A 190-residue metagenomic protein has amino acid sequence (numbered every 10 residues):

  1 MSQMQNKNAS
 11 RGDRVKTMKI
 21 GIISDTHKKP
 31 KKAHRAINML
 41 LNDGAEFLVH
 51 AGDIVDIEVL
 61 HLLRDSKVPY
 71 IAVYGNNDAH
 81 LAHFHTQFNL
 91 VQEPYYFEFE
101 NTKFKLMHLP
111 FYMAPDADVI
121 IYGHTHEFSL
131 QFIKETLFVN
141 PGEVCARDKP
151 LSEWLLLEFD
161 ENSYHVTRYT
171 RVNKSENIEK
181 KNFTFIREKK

Functional and structural regions predicted by a protein language model:
S2-D65, A79-T86, L90-Q92, S152-E153 (+1 more regions): N-terminal active-site segment of His-dependent metallophosphoesterases
K19, K103, S175-I178: Short, mixed charged/polar active-site loops that provide acid/base catalysis or chelate metal/phosphate cofactors
S24-K28, G52-I54, G75-D78, L109-P110 (+2 more regions): Active-site metal-binding loops of divalent metal-dependent hydrolases
A33, P115-D118, K149-P150, K174-F183: A short, polar/proline- and glycine-enriched secondary-structure boundary/capping micro-motif
V59-D118: Active-site neighborhood of divalent metal-dependent phosphoester bond hydrolases
I71, E98-T167: Conserved beta-sheet core of the metallophosphoesterase superfamily
D160-K190: Charged phosphate-binding loop/patch that engages nucleotide di/tri-phosphates or the phosphate backbone of nucleic
